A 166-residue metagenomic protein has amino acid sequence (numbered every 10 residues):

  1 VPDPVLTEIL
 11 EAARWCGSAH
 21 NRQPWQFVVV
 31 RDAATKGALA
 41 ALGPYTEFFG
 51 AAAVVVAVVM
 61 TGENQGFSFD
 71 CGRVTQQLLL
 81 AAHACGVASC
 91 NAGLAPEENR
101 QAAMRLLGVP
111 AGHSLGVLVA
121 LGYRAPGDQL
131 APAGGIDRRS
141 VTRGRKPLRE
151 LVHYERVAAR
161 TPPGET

Functional and structural regions predicted by a protein language model:
V1-T166: Acidic, surface-exposed loops and disordered segments
